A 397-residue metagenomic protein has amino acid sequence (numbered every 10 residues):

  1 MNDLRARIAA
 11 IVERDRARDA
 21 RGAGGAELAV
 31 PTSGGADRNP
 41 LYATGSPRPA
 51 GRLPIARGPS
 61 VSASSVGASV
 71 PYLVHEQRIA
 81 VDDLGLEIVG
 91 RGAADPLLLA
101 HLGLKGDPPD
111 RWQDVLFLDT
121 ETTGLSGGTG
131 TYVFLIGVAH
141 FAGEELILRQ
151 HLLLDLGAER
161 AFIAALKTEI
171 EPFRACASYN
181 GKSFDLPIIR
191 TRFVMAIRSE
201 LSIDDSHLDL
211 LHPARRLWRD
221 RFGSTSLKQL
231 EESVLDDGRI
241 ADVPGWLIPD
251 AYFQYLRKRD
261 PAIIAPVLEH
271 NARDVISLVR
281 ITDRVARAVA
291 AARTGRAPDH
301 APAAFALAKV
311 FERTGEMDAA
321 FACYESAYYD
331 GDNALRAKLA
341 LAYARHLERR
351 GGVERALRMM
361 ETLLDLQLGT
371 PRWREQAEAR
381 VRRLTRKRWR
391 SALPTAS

Functional and structural regions predicted by a protein language model:
M1-R111: N-terminal accessory regions of nucleic-acid-interacting proteins
G143-V234: Conserved DEDDh/DEDDy metal-dependent 3′-5′ exonuclease domain
F222, L227-A297: Acidic, Mg2+-coordinating catalytic module of metal-dependent nucleases/exonucleases that use a two-metal-ion mechanism
V289, G331-D332, L366-P371, R388: Alpha-helical junction/boundary sensor with strong preference for TPR arrays
L307, A340-Y343, V381: Structural register within alpha-helical repeat arrays
